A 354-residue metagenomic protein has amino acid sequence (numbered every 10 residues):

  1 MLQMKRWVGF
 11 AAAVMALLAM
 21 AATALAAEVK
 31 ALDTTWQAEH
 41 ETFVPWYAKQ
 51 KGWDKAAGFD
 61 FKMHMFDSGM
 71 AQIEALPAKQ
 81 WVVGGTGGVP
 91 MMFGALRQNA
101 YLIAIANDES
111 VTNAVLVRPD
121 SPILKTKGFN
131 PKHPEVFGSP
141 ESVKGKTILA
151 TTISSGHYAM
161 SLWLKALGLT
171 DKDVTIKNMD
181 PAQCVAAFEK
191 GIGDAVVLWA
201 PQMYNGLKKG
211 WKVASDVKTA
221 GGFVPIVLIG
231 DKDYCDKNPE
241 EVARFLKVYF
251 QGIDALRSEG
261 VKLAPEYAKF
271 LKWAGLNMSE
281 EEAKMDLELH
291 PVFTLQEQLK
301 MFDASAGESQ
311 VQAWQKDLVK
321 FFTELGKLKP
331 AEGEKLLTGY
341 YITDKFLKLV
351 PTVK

Functional and structural regions predicted by a protein language model:
M1-A11: Bacterial N-terminal signal peptides that target proteins for export
L18-A26: Sec/Tat signal peptide C-region and signal peptidase I cleavage site
A27-D171, T175-N178, D194-A200, D216 (+1 more regions): Short, glycine-/small- and polar/acidic-enriched structural segments that line small-molecule recognition paths
K51-G52, E74, A78, M92 (+10 more regions): Solvent-exposed, polar/charged alpha-helical surfaces in well-ordered, non-transmembrane soluble domains, broadly
M63, L102-I103, I176, L256-Y267 (+1 more regions): Surface-exposed patches in mature extracellular/periplasmic domains of secreted proteins
Q183-W273: Pocket-lining segment of extracytoplasmic ligand-binding domains
K237-K327: Secondary-structure end/capping motifs
Q312-K354: Conserved C-terminal helix/tail region of periplasmic/extracytoplasmic solute-binding proteins
